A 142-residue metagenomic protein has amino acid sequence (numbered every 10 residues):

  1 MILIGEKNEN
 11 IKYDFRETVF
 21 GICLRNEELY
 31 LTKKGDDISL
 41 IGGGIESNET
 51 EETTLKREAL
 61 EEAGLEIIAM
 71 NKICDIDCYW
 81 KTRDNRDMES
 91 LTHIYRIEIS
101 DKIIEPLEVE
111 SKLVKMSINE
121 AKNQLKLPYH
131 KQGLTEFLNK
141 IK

Functional and structural regions predicted by a protein language model:
M1-F20: Acidic, metal-coordinating catalytic segment for phosphate/diphosphate chemistry, firing primarily on the Nudix
K34-D36: C-terminal lobe/hinge of AMP-binding adenylation domains
S39-G43: A short gly/proline-enriched turn/hairpin at secondary-structure junctions
I45-I68, I76-Y129: Unchanged
N123-K142: Charged phosphate-binding loop/patch that engages nucleotide di/tri-phosphates or the phosphate backbone of nucleic
